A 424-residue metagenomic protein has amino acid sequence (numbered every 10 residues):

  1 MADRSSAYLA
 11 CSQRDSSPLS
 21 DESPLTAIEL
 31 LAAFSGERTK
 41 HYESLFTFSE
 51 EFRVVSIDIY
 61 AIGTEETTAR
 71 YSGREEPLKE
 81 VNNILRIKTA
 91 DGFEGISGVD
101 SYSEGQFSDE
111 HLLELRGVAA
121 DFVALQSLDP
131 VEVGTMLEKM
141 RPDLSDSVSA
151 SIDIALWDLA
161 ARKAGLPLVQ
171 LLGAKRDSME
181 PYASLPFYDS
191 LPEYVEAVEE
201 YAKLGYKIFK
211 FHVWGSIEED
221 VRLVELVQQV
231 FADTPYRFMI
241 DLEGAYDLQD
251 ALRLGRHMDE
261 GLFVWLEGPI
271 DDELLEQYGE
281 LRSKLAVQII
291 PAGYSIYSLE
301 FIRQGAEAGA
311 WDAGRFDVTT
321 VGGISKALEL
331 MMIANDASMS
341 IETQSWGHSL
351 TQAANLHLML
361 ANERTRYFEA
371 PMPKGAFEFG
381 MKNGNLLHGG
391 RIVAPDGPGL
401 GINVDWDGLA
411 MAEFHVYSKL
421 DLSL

Functional and structural regions predicted by a protein language model:
A27, L31-F34, F46, K88-K163: Metal- or metallocofactor-binding catalytic centers and their adjacent structured scaffolds across diverse enzyme
A27-R38, Y42-L45, F52, I62-T64 (+4 more regions): Flexible C-terminal active-site loop/helix
G63-Y71: Short Pro/Gly-enriched beta-strand edge/turn motifs at strand-loop
G92, I152, G165, L266 (+4 more regions): Conserved, mostly hydrophobic/aromatic
L144, D153-L185: Glycine-rich, aromatic-flanked loop segments that form ligand/cofactor-binding clefts across common enzyme folds
A174-L285: Metal-dependent enolase-superfamily TIM-barrel catalytic cores that perform enediolate-based chemistry
L262, E273-R391, P395: Shared catalytic-loop signature of beta/alpha-barrel
